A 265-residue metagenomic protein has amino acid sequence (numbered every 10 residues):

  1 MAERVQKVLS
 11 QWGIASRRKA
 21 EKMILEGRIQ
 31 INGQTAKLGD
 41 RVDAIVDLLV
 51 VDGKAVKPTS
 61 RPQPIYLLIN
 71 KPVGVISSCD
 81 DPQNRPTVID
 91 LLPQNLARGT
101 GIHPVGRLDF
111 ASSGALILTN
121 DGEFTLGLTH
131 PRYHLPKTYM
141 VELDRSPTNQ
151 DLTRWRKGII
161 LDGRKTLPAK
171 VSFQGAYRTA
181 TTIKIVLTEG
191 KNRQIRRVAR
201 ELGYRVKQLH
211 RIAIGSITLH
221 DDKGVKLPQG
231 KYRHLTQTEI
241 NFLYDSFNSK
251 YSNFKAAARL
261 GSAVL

Functional and structural regions predicted by a protein language model:
M1-L265: Basic, flexible Lys/Arg- and Gly-enriched helix-loop patches that mediate nucleic-acid binding at interfaces with rRNA
